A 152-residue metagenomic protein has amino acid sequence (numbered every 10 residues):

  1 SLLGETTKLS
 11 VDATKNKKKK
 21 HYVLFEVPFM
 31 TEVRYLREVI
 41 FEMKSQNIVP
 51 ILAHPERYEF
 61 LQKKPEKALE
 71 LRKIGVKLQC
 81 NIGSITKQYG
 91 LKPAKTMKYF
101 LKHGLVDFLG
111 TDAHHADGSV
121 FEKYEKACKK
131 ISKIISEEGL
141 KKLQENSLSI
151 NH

Functional and structural regions predicted by a protein language model:
S1-L2, R57-L61, I85-Q88, H114-S119: Active-site environment of divalent metal-dependent phosphoester hydrolases
S1-Q79: Extended substrate/RNA-proximal surfaces in nucleic-acid metabolism proteins
V23-F25, T86-G90: Extended, charge-rich low-complexity interaction segments
G90-P93, I135-S136: Glycine-centered helix-coil hinge/cap
K95-Y99: Catalytic cores of alpha/beta
F100, D117, S132: Mg2+-dependent phosphoryl-transfer enzymes with acidic/Ser/Thr/Gly-rich catalytic loops
L105-F121: Short acidic/histidine-rich active-site segments
Y124-H152: Mid-to-C-terminal alpha-helical segments outside catalytic/metal-binding sites
